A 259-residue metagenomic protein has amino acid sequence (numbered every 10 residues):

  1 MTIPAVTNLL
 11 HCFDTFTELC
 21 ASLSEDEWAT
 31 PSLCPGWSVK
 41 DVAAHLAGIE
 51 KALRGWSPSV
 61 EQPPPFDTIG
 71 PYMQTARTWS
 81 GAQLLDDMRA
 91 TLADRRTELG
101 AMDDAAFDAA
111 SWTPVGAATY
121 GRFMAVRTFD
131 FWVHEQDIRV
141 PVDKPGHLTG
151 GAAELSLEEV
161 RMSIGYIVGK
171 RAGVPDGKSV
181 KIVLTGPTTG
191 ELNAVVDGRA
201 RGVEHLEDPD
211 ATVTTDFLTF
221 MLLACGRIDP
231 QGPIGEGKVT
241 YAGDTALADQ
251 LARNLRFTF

Functional and structural regions predicted by a protein language model:
M1-P4, I49-A110, T149: Short, helix-capping/interhelical loops that line the mouth of catalytic, cofactor-, or ligand-binding pockets
M1-T7, W28-G48, Y72-L84, S111-F129 (+1 more regions): Alpha-helical scaffold segments that form or flank carboxylate-/histidine-based iron centers
T2-G36, H45-P65: N-terminal low-complexity, intrinsically disordered tails enriched in Ser/Pro/Gly and acidic/polar residues
T17, A21, E50-R54, R89-G100 (+2 more regions): Structural signal for well-ordered, non-membrane alpha-helices
G55-S59, L84, A109-A117, Q136-A153 (+2 more regions): Domain-scale activation on soluble regions of proteins
Y120-L192, D197, R253-F259: Acidic, aliphatic-rich amphipathic alpha-helical segments
L184, T188-T212, D216: Acidic/His-leaning functional-site neighborhoods
L206-F259: C-terminal interaction segments
